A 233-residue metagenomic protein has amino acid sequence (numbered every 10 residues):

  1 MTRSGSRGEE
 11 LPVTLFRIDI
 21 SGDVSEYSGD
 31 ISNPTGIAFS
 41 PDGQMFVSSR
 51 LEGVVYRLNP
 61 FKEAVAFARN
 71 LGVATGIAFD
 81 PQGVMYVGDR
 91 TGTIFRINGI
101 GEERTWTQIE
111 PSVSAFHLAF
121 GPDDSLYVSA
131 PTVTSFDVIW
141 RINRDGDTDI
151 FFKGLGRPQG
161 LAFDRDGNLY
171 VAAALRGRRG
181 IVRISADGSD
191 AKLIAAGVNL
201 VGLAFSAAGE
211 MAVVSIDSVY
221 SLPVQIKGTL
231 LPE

Functional and structural regions predicted by a protein language model:
M1-E233: Sequence-structural signature of mature extracellular/luminal beta-sheet repeat domains, prominently beta-propellers
